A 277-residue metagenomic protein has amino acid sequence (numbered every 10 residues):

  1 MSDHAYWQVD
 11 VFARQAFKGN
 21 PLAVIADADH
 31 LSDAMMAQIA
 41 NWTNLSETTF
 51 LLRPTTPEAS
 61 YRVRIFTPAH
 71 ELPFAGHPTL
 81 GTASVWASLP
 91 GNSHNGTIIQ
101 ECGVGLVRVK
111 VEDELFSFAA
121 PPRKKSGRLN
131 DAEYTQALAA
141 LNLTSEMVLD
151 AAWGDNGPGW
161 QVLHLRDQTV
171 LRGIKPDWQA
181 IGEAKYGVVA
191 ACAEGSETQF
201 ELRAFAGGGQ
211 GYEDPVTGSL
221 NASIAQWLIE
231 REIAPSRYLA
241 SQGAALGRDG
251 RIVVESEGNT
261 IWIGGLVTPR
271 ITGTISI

Functional and structural regions predicted by a protein language model:
M1-F74, L80-I277: Active-site proximal loop and beta-alpha junction motif in alpha/beta enzyme cores
